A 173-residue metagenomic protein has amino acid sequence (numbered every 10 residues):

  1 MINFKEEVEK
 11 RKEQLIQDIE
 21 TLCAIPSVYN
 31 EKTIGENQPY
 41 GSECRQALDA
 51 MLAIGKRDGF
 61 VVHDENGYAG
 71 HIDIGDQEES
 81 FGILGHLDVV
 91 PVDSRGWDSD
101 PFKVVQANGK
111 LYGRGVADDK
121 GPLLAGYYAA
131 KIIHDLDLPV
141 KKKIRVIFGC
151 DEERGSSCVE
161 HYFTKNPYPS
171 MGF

Functional and structural regions predicted by a protein language model:
I2-R114, D135-L136, V140: Acidic/His- and Gly-rich active-site-bordering loop/insert found across diverse amide/peptide-bond hydrolases
D119-F173: Acidic/histidine-rich catalytic neighborhood of metal-dependent amide-processing enzymes
